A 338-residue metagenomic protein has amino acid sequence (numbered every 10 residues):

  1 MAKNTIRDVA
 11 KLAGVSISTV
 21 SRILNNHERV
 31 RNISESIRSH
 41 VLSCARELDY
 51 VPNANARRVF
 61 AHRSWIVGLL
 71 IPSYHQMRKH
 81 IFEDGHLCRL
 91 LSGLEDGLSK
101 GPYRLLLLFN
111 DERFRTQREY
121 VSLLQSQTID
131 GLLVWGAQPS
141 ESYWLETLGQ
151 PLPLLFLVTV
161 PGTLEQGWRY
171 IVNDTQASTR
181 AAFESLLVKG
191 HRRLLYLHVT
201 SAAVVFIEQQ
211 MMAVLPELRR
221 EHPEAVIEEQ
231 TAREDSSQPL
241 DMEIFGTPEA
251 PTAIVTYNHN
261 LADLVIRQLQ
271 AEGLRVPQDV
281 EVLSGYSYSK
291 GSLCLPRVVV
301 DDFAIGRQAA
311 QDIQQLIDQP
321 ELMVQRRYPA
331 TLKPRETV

Functional and structural regions predicted by a protein language model:
M1-W65: N-terminal helix-turn-helix DNA-binding module of bacterial transcription factors
E35, S39, L48-L123, T128-D130: Amphipathic helical "hinge" segments at domain boundaries
W65, D130, R192-L194, T252: Short acidic/polar active-site loop segments enriched in Thr and Asp
M77-C88, L107-R115, Y170-A181, Y196-M242 (+3 more regions): Hinge/beta->alpha junction and helix N-cap segments in small-molecule ligand-binding domains
Q125-G131, P248-A253: Short acidic/histidine-rich motifs immediately flanking catalytic phosphotransfer sites in two-component signaling
W135-S178, N260, Y286-P296: Flexible loop/hinge segments that line or gate small-molecule binding clefts
P239-V338: Flexible loop/turn connectors
